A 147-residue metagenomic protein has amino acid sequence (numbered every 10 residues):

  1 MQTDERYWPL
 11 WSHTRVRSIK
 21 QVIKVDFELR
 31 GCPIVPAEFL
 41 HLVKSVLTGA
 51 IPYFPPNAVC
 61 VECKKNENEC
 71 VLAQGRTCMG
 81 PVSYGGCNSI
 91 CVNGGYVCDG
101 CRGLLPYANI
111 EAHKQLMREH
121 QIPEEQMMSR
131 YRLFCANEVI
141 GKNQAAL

Functional and structural regions predicted by a protein language model:
M1-L147: Iron-sulfur (Fe-S) cluster-binding modules
